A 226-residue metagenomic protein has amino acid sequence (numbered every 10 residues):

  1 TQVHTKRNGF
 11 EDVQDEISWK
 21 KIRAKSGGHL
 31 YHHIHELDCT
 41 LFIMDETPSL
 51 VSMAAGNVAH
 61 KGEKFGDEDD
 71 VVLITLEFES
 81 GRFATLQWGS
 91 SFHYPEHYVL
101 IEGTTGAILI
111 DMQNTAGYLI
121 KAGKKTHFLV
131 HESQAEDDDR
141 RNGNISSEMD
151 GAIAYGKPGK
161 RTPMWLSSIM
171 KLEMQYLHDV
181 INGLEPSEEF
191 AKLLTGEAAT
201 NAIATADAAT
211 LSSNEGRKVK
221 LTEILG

Functional and structural regions predicted by a protein language model:
T1-G66, G216: Predominantly a Rossmann-like dinucleotide-binding segment in NAD(P)-dependent oxidoreductases
T1-V3, V51-A54, T85-W88, E102 (+1 more regions): Short beta-strand segments
Q2-G9, N57-H60, S80-R82, S90-F92 (+2 more regions): Glycine-rich beta-alpha junction loops
I34, Q87-P95: Glycine-rich phosphate/pyrophosphate-binding beta-alpha loops
V51-S52, E188-L194, V219-E223: Short, hydrophobic secondary-structure boundary micro-motifs
F65, D70, F78, T105-E197: C-terminal glycine/acidic-rich active-site capping loop/insertion
T200-L211: C-terminal hydrophobic helical "lid"/dimerization subdomain of Rossmann-like NAD(P)H-dependent oxidoreductases
L211-G226: C-terminal capping/lid region of NAD(P)-dependent oxidoreductase domains
